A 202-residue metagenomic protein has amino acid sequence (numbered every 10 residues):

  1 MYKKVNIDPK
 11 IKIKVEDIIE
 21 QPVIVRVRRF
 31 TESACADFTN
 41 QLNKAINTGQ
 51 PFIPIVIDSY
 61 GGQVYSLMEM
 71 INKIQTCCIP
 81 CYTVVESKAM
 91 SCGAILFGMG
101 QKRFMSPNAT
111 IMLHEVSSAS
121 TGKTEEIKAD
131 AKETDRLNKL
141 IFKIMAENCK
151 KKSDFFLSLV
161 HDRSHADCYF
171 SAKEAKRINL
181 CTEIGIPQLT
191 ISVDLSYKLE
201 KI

Functional and structural regions predicted by a protein language model:
M1-A94, G98-I202: N-terminal organellar transit peptides
